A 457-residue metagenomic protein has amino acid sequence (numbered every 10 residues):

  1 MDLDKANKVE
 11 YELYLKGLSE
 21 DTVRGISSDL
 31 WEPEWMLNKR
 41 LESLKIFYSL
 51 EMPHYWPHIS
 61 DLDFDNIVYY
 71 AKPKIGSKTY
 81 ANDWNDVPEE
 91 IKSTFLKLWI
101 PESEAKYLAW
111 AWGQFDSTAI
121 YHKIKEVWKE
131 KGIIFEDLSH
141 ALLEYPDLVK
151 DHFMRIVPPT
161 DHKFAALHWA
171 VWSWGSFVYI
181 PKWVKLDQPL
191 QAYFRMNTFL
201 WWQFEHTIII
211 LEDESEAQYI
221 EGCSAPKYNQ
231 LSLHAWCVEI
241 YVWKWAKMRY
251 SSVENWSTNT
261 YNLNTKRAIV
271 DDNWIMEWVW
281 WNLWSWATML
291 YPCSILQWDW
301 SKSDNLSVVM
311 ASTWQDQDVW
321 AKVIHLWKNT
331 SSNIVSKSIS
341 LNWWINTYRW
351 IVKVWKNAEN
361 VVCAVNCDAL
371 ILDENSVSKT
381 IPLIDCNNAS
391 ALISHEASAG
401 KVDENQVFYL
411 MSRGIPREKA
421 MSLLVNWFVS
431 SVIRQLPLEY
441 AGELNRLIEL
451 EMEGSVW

Functional and structural regions predicted by a protein language model:
M1-L15: Charged, compositionally biased N-terminal leader segments and the immediate start of the first structured element
L3-K5, E20-R24, D385-C386: Short acidic (Asp/Glu) and glycine-rich catalytic loops that position anionic groups and cofactors
L13-A166, V335-S338: N-terminal amphipathic, basic helical "cap/leader" segment at the start of enzyme domains
D29, Y121-I415, V429, I433-W457: Conserved beta-strand/loop scaffold segments within soluble protein domains that form the structured core and edges
